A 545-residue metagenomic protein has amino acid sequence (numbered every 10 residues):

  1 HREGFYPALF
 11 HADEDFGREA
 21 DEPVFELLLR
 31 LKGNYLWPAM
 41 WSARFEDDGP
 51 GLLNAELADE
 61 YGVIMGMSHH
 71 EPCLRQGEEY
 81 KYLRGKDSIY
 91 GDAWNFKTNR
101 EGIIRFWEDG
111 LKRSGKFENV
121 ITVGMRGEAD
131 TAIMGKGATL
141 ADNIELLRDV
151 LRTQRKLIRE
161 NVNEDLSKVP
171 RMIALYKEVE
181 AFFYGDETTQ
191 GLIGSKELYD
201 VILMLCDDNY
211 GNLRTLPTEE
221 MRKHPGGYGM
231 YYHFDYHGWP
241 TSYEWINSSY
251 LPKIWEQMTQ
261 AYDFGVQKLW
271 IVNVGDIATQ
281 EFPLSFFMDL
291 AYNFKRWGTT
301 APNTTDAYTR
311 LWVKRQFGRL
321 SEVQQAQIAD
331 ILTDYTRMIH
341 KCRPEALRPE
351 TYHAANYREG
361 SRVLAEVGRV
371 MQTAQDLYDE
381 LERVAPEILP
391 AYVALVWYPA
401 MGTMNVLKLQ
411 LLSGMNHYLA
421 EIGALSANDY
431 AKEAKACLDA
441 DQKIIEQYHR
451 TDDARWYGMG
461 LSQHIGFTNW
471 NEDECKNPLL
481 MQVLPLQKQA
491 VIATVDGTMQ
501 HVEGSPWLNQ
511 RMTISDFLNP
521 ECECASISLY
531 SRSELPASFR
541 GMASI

Functional and structural regions predicted by a protein language model:
H1-F96, S195-N212, E219-Y250, W255-T259 (+1 more regions): Feature activates predominantly on carbohydrate-active enzymes
A39-D47, I173-E180, G275-D276: Conserved short loop/turn motifs at secondary-structure junctions
G49, L57-E60, D87-P225, G360-Y392 (+1 more regions): Gly/Pro-rich turn-and-neighbor structural signature
G51-A55, Y80-G85, G137-N143, E187-G191 (+3 more regions): Short secondary-structure boundary/capping segments
H70-C73, Y250-L332: Substrate-binding cleft of secreted/luminal carbohydrate-active enzymes
A307-K476: C-terminal non-catalytic alpha-helical accessory regions
R455-T513: A eukaryotic intrinsically disordered, low-complexity regulatory tract that is acidic and Ser/Pro-rich, enriched
Q487-I545: Feature for long, exposed domains in two main contexts
